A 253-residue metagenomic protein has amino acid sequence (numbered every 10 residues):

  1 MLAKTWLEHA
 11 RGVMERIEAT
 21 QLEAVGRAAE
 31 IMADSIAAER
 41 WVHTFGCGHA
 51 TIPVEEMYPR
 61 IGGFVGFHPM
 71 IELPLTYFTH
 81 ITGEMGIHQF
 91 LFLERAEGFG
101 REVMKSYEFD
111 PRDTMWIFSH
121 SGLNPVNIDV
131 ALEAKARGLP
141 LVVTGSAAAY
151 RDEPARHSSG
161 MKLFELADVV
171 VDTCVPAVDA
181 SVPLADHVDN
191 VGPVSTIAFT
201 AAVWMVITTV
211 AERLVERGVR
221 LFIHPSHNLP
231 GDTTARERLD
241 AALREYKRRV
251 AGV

Functional and structural regions predicted by a protein language model:
M1-T20: Generic N-terminal amphipathic, Lys/Arg-enriched alpha-helix
L2, A24, V194, A198: Conserved acidic
T20-A28, V42, L214-H224: Flexible, glycine/charged-enriched surface loops at secondary-structure junctions
T20-A37, V103: A short, well-structured juxtamembrane/interface segment
A37, T44-I207: Glycine-rich phosphate-binding loops that contact phosphosugars or nucleotide phosphates
D179-P183, E212-E237: Internal, active-site/partner-interface "lid" segment
L229-V253: Acidic, Ser/Thr-rich low-complexity intrinsically disordered segments
